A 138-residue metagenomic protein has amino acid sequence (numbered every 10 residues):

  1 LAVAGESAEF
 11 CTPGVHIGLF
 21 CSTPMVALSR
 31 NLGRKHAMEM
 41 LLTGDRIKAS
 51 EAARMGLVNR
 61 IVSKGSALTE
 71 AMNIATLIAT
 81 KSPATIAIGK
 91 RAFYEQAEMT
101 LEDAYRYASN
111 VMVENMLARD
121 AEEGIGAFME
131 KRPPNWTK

Functional and structural regions predicted by a protein language model:
L1-M40, M55, E70: CoA-thioester-processing core
V3-A8, V58-R106, V113, R119 (+1 more regions): C-terminal long alpha-helix characteristic of the crotonase
P24-A27, H36, I88, A108-M112 (+1 more regions): Hydrophobic alpha-helical segments typical of transmembrane helices and their membrane-interface/capping positions
L28, A52, G89, F128: Terminal peptide-recognition signature
G44-E51: Acidic, divalent-metal-coordinating active-site segment for phosphoryl/phosphodiester hydrolysis, typified by short
M55-G56, K131: Structural motif
L117-A121, A127: Interdomain hinge/lid region at the active-site interface of Rossmann-like NAD(P)-dependent oxidoreductases
G126-K138: Terminal low-complexity tails and localization/encapsulation signals of metabolic enzymes
